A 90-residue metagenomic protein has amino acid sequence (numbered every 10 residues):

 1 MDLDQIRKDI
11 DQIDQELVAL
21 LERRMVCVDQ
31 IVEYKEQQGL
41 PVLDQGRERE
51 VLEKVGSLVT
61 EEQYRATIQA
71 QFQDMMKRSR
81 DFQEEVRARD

Functional and structural regions predicted by a protein language model:
M1-D90: Domain-level signature for soluble enzymes in the chorismate/prephenate branch of the shikimate pathway
